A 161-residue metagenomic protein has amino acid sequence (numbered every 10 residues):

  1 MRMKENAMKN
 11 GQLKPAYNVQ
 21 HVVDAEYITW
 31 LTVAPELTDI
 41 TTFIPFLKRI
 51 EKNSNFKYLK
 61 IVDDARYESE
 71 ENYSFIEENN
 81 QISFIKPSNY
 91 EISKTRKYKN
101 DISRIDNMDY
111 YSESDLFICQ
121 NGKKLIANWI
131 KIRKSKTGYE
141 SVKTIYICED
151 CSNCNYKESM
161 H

Functional and structural regions predicted by a protein language model:
M1-H161: Anion-binding and metal-coordination hotspots
